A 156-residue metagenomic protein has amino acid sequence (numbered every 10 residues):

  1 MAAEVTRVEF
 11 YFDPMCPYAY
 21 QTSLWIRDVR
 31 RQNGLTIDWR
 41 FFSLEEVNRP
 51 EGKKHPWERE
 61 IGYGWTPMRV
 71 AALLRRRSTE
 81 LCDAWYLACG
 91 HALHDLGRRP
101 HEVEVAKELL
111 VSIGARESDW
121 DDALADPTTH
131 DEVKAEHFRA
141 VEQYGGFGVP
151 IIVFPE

Functional and structural regions predicted by a protein language model:
A2-A3, L44-R49, E80-W85, V111-R116 (+1 more regions): Short amphipathic alpha-helical segments, especially helix-boundary/capping motifs
A3-E9: Extreme N-terminal starter segment of soluble prokaryotic enzymes
T6, L24-R31, V103-E156: C-terminal cap of thioredoxin/glutaredoxin-like
E9-F12, K53, W57, A72 (+3 more regions): A near-ubiquitous, low-amplitude feature marking generic local secondary-structure context
Y11-P17, V47, L124-H130: Short linear motifs at secondary-structure transitions and domain/linker junctions
P14, Y20-A106: Structural alpha/beta surface segment adjacent to cysteine/selenocysteine redox centers across thiol/disulfide enzymes
